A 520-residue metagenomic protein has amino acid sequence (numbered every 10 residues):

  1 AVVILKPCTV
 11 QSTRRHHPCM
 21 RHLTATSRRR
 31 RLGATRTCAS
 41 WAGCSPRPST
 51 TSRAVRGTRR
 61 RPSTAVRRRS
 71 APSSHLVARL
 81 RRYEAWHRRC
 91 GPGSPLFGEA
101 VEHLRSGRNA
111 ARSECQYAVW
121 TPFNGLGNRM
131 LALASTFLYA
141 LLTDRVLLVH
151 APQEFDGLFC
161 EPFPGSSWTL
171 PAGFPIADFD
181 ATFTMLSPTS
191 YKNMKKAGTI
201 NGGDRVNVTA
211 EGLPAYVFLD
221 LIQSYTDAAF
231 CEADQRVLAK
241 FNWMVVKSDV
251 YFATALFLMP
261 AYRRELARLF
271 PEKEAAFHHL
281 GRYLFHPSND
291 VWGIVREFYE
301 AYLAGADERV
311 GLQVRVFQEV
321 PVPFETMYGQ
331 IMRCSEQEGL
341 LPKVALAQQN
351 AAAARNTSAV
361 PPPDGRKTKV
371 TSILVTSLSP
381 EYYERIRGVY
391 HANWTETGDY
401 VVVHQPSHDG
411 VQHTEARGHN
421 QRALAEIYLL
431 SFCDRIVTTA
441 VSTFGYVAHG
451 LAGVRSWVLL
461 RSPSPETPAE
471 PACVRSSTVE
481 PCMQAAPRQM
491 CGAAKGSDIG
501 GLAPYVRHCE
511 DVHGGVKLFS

Functional and structural regions predicted by a protein language model:
A1, P463-S520: Leloir-type glycosyltransferase catalytic cores
A1-V10: N-terminal signal-anchor transmembrane helix specifying type II single-pass membrane topology of secretory-pathway
T13, H17-Q337, V344, A351-A352 (+1 more regions): Secretory-pathway glycan-assembly enzymes, especially type II membrane glycosyltransferases that use nucleotide-sugar
A134, A423-E466: A donor-sugar binding/catalytic signature common to diverse glycosyltransferases and related nucleotide-sugar
E161-W168, E384-T395, V447: Short, aromatic/basic amphipathic alpha-helical patches
G339-R366, D399, Q405: Intrinsically disordered, low-complexity domain-flanking/linker segments in eukaryotic proteins, enriched
S358, T397-C433: Donor nucleotide-activated moiety binding/catalytic core segment of transferases that use nucleotide-activated donors
T368, V375-L378, E384-V389: Loop/turn-rich, solvent-exposed surfaces of beta-rich toroidal or solenoidal domains
